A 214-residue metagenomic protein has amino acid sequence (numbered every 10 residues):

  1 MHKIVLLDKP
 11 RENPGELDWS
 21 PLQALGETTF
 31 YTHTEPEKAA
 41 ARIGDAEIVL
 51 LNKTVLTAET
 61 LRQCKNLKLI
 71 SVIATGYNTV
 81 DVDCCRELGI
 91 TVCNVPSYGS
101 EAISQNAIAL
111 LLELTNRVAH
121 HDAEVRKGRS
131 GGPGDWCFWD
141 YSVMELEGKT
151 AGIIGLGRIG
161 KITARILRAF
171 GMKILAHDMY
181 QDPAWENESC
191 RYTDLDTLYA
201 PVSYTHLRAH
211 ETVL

Functional and structural regions predicted by a protein language model:
M1-A46, G171, L175: N-terminal glycine-/charge-rich "phosphate-binding" loop or analogous flexible N-terminal tail
T32, I73-A74, T91-E101: Short beta->alpha connector loops at strand-helix junctions that form conserved, small/polar/Pro-enriched
T34-R42, N187-V202: Short acidic low-complexity segments
L88, P96-T150, R165: Phosphate-binding beta-alpha-beta segment of Rossmann-like dinucleotide-binding domains, i.e., the NAD(P)
L156: Glycine-rich Rossmann-fold phosphate-binding loop(s) that bind the pyrophosphate of adenine dinucleotide cofactors
I159: Hydrophobic/small residue at the entry helix of a nucleotide-binding pocket
F170-E186: NAD(P)-binding Rossmann-fold cofactor-contacting core
H206-L214: Single conserved hydrophobic/aromatic residue that forms the stacking wall/gate of nucleotide- or nucleobase-binding
